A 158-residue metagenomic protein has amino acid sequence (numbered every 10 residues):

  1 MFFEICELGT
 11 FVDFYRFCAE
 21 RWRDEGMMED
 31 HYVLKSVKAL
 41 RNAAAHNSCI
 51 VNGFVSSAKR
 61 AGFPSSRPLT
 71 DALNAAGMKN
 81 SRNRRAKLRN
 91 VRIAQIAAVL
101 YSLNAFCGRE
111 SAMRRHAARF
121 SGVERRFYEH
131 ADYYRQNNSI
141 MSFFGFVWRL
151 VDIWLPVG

Functional and structural regions predicted by a protein language model:
M1-E29, V51, S102-R115: Short, contiguous, well-structured surface segments enriched in hydrophobic/aromatic residues
R16, G62-A112: Amphipathic, Lys/Arg-enriched alpha-helical patches that create a basic surface for binding polyanionic ligands
W22, F63-P64, R119-S121: Short, low-complexity, polar/charged sequence segments that are solvent-exposed and flexible
R23-L34, R85-R89: Short, charged/polar micro-motifs that form catalytic or ligand-binding hotspots
E25-G26, S56-S57, S66-R67, V123: Short, surface-exposed linear patches
H31-F54: Histidine-centered, metal-coordinating catalytic motifs and their short helical/loop contexts
N47-R60, V91-R92, E110-R115: Short conserved catalytic/interaction loops centered on acidic-Pro-aromatic/His motifs
L88-R92, I96-G158: C-terminal accessory extensions/subdomains outside the catalytic/core fold
